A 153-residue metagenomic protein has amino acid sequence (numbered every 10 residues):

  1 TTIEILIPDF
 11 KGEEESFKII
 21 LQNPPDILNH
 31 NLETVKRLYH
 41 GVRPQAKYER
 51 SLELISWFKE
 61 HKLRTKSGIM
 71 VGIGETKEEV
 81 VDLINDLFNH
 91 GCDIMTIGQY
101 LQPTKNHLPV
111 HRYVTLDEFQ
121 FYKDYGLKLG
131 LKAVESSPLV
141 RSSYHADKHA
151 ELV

Functional and structural regions predicted by a protein language model:
T1-E53, K66-M70, I94-T96: Core AdoMet radical
Q22-N23, K47-V153: Auxiliary Fe-S-binding modules of radical SAM enzymes
